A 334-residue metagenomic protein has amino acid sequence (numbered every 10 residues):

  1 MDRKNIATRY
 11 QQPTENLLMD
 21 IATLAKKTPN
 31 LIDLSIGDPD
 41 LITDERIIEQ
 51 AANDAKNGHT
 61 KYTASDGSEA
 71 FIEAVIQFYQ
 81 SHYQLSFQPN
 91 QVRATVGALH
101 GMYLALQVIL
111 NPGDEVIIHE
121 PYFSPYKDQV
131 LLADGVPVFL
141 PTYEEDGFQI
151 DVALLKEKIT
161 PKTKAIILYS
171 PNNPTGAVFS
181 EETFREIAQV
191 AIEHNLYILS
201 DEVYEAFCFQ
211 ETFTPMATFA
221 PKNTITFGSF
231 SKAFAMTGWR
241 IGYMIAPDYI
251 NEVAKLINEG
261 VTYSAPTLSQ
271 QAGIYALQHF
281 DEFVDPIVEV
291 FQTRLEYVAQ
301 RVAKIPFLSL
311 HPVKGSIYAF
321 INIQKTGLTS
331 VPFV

Functional and structural regions predicted by a protein language model:
R3-I6, Q11-T14, L24-I32, D38-D54 (+1 more regions): PLP-dependent class I/II
I32-S35, K61-A64: Short N-terminal amphipathic alpha-helices
Y62-V96: Conserved N-terminal alpha-helix of the aminotransferase class I/II PLP-enzyme fold
